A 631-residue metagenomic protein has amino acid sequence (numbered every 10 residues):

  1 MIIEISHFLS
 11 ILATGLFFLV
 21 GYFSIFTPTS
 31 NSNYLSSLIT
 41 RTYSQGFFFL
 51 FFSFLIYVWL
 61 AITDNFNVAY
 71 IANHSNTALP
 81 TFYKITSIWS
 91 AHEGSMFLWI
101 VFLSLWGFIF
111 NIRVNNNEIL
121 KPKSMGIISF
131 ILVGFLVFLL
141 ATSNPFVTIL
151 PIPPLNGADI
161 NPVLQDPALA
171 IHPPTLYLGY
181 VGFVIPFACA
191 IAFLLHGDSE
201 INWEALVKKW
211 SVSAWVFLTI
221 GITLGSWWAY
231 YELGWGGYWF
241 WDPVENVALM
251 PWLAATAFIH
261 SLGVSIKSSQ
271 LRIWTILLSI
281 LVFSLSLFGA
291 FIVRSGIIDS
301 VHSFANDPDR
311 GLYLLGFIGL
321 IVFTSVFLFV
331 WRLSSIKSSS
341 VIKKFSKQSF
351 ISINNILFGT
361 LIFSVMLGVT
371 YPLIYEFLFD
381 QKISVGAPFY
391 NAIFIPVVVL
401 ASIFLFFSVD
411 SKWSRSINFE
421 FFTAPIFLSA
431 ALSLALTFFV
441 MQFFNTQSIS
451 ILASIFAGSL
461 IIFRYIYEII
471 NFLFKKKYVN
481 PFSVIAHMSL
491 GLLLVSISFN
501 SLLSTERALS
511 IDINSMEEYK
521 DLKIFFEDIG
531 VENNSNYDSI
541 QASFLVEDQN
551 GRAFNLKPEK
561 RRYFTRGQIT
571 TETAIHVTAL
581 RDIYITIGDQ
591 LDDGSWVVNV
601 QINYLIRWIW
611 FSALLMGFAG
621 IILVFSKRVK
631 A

Functional and structural regions predicted by a protein language model:
M1-L9, S32-S36, W59-E93, N144-P173 (+9 more regions): Membrane-interface interhelical loops and short amphipathic "cap" helices that link adjacent transmembrane segments
M1-N33, Q45, L50-F52, F66 (+6 more regions): Contiguous transmembrane helix-bundle modules in multi-pass membrane proteins
I11-Y22, S95-L150, N156-S226: A conserved hydrophobic secondary-structure block that centers on an alpha-helix together with its immediately flanking
Y22-I39, A69, L103-M125, I191-V207 (+5 more regions): Membrane-interfacial helix termini and the short, flexible loops that connect transmembrane helices in multi-pass
T42-F48, I127-I128, N202-L224, I266-S286 (+2 more regions): Interfacial and helix-entry/exit segments of alpha-helical transmembrane bundles in multi-pass inner-membrane proteins
L50-A72, T86-G107, F138-V147, L249 (+4 more regions): Transmembrane-helix bundle segments that line or gate the permeation/cavity pathway in multi-pass membrane proteins
P174, V181-I191, W203-H260, W274 (+6 more regions): Extended, hydrophobic alpha-helical segments in both membrane/secreted and soluble proteins
F427, G491-K630: Accessory, solvent-exposed terminal regions and/or long lumenal/extracellular loops of proteins
